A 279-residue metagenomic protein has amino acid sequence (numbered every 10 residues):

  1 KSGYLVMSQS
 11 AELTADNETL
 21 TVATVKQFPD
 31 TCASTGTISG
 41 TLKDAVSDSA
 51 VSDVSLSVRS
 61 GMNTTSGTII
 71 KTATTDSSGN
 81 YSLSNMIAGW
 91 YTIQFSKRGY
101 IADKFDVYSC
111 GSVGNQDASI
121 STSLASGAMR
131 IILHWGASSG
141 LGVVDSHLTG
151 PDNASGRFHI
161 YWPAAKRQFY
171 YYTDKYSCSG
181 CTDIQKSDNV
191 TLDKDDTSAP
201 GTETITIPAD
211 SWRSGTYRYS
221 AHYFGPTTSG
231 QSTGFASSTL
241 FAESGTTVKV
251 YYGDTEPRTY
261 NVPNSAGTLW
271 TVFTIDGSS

Functional and structural regions predicted by a protein language model:
K1-G3, I87-G99, Y217-Y223: A short, solvent-exposed beta-strand micro-motif common in secreted/extracellular proteins
K1-S2, V25, G40, T75-S84 (+2 more regions): Glycine-centered loop-to-beta-strand initiation motif
S2-Y4, S47, R59-S66, R98-Y100 (+2 more regions): Change "in extracellular beta-sheet-rich domains … of secreted and cell-surface proteins" to "in beta-sheet-rich domains
M7, A11-A33, V107-A125, G267-G277: Extracellular beta-sheet/turn segments enriched in Thr/Pro/Gly and aliphatic residues
A33-T35, S39-V54, R59-G61, H134-S139: Structural motif
A50-S52, S60-S82: Short, acidic Ser/Thr/Gly-rich low-complexity loop/linker segments typical of extracellular and cell-surface proteins
V54-G61, I93, S146, V248: Hydrophobic beta-strand segments
A118-S279: Intrinsic-disorder/low-complexity signal
